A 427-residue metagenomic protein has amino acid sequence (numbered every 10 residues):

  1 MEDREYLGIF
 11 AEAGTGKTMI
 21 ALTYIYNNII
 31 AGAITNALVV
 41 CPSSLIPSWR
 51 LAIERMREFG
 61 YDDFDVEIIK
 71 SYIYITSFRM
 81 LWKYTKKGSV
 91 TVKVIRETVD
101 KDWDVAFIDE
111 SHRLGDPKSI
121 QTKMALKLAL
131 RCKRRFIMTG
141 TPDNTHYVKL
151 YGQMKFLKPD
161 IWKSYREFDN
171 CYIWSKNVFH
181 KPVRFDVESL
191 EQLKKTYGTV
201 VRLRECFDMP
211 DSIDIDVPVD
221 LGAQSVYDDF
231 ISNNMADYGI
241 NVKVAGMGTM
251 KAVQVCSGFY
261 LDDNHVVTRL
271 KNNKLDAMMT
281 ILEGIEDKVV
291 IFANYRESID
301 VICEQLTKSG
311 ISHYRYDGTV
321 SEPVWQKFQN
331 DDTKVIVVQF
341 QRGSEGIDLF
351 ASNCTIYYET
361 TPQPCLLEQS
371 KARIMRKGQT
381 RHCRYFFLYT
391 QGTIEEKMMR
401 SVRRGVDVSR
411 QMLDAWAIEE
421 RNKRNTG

Functional and structural regions predicted by a protein language model:
E2, Y6, E12-G16, I20-T35 (+3 more regions): Conserved Helicase C-terminal RecA-like lobe
A13-G14, C132-Y147, K155: Conserved helicase ATPase motor motifs in RecA-like P-loop NTPase domains
I20, A33-R55, N144-K149, N294-R296: Conserved Walker A/P-loop ATP-binding site and its immediately adjacent core in helicase/helicase-like ATPase domains
S44-I69, L157-P159: Conserved helix-turn-beta segment of the N-terminal RecA-like "Helicase ATP-binding" lobe in SF1/SF2 helicases
I75-L81, I95-V99, G115, S119-K133 (+3 more regions): Inter-lobe coupling linker of SF2 helicases/translocases
W82-Y84, R96, T145-Y147, I299-C303 (+2 more regions): SF2 helicase motor core recognition
D109-E110: Walker B catalytic acidic pair
P362-G427: A conserved SF2-helicase RecA2
